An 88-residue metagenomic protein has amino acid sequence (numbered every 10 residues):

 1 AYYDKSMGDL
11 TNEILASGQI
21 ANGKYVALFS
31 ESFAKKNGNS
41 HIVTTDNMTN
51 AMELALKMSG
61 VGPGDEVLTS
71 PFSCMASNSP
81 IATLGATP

Functional and structural regions predicted by a protein language model:
A1-I20, K24: N-terminal "arm"/small-domain region of PLP-dependent enzymes with the aminotransferase-like
Q19-E66, S77-L84: Phosphate-binding glycine-rich loop
S70, T87-P88: Short beta-strand->loop structural element characteristic of the AMP-binding/adenylate-forming
